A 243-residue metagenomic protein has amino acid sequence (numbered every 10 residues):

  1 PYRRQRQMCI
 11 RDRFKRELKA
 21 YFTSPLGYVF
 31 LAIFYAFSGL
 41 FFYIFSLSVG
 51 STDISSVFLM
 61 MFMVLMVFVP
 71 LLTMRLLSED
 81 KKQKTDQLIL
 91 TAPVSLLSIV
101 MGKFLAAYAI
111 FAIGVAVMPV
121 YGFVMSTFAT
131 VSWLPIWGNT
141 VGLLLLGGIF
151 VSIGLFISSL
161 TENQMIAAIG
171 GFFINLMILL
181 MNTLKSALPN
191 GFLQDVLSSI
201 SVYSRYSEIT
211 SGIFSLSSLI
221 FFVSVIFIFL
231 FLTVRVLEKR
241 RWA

Functional and structural regions predicted by a protein language model:
P1-I10: Single conserved hydrophobic/aromatic residue that forms the stacking wall/gate of nucleotide- or nucleobase-binding
L18-I33: Membrane-interface helix starts
A36-F42, Y121, I174-T183: Aromatic-anchored segments of alpha-helical transmembrane domains
F41-Y43, I54, V64, A106-M165: Secretory targeting signals
S51, G170-V236, A243: Terminal transmembrane helical anchor/hairpin motif
L59-E79, G114: Long, hydrophobic alpha-helical segments
V69-T73, Y121, S152-I153, L232-T233: Hydrophobic/aromatic residues in alpha-helical transmembrane segments
L76-A106: Helix-loop-helix units of permease transmembrane domains in multi-pass membrane transporters, especially ABC
